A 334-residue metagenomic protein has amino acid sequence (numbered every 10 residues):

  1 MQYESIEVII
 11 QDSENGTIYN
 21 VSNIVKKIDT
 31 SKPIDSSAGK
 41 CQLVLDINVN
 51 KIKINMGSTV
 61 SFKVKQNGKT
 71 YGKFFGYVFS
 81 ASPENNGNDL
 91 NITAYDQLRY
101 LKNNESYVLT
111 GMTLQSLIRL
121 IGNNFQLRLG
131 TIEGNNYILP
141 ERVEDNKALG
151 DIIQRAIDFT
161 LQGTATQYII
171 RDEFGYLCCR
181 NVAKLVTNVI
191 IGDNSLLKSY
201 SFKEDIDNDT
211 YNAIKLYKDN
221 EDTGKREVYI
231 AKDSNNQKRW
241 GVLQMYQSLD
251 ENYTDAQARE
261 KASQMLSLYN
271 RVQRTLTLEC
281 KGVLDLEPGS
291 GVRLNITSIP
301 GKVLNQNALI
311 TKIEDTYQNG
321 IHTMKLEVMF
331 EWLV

Functional and structural regions predicted by a protein language model:
M1-I10, Q154, A165-L268, C280-Q318 (+1 more regions): Acidic, small/polar-enriched beta strand-loop surface segments
M1-R99, I191-K203, T275: Assembly/oligomerization scaffold segments
N23, Q66-A94, R293-E327: Short beta-strand and beta-hairpin "edge-sheet" elements
G39, F74, N88-L90, E173-G175 (+5 more regions): Envelope-exposed proteins and targeting segments
E84-K203: Charged- and aromatic-enriched interaction segments used to assemble and dock large macromolecular complexes
V108, T277-C280: Short amphipathic
L326-V334: Glycine- and charge-enriched low-complexity intrinsically disordered segments
